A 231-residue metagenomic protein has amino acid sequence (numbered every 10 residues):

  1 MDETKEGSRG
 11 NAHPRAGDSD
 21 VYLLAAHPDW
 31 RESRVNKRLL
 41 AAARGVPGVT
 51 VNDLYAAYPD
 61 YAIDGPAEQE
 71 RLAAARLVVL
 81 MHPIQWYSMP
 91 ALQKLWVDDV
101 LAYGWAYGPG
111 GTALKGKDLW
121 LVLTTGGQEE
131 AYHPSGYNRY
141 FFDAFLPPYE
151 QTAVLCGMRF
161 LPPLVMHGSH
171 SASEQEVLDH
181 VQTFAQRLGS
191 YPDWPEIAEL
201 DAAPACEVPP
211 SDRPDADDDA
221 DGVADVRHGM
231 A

Functional and structural regions predicted by a protein language model:
D2, N11-N52: N-terminal beta1-alpha1 ligand-phosphate binding loop
D20, L40, E150-A231: Glycine-rich phosphate/pyrophosphate-binding loop and the adjoining helix
Y22-L24, N52, V79, W120-V122 (+1 more regions): Hydrophobic/aromatic beta-strand patches that form the interior of the parallel beta-sheet core in alpha/beta enzyme
R34-G45, F141-C156: Short, solvent-exposed amphipathic alpha-helices that sit in or adjacent to ligand/effector-binding or catalytic
R34-R38, I63, A91-L95, Q175: Generic recognition of short, well-ordered alpha-helical segments
G48-A62: A short beta-strand-loop structural module common to alpha/beta enzyme folds
Y58-P66, A172-E176: Structural motif
P66-E150: Helix-loop-strand module that forms the ligand-binding subsite of alpha/beta enzymes
